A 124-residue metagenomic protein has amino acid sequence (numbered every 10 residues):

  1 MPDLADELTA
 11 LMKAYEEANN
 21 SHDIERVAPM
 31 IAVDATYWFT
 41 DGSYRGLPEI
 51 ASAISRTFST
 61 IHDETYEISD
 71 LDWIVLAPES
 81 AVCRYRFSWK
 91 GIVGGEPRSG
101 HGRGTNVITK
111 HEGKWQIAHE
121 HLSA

Functional and structural regions predicted by a protein language model:
M1-T9: Extreme N-terminal tail/first-helix region
A5-D6, I24-A77, Y85, R98-S99: A solvent-exposed, acidic/Ser-Thr-rich amphipathic alpha-helical stretch
T9, K13-E17: Amphipathic alpha-helical repeat scaffolds
Y15, H22-D23: Short helix-adjacent coil turns
L76-A77, V93, H111: Structural motif
R84-G91: Generic short beta-strand segments
H101-A124: Short beta-strand edge/turn micro-motifs at domain boundaries
